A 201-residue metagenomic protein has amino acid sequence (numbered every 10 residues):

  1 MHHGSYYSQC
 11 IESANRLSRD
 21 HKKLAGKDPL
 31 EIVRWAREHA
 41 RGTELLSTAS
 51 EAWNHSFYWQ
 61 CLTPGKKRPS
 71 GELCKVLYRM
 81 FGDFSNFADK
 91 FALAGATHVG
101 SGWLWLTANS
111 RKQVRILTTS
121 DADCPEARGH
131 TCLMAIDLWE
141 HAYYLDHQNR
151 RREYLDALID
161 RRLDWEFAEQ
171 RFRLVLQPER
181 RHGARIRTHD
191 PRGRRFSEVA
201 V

Functional and structural regions predicted by a protein language model:
M1-V201: Feature for soluble, non-membrane regions of globular proteins
